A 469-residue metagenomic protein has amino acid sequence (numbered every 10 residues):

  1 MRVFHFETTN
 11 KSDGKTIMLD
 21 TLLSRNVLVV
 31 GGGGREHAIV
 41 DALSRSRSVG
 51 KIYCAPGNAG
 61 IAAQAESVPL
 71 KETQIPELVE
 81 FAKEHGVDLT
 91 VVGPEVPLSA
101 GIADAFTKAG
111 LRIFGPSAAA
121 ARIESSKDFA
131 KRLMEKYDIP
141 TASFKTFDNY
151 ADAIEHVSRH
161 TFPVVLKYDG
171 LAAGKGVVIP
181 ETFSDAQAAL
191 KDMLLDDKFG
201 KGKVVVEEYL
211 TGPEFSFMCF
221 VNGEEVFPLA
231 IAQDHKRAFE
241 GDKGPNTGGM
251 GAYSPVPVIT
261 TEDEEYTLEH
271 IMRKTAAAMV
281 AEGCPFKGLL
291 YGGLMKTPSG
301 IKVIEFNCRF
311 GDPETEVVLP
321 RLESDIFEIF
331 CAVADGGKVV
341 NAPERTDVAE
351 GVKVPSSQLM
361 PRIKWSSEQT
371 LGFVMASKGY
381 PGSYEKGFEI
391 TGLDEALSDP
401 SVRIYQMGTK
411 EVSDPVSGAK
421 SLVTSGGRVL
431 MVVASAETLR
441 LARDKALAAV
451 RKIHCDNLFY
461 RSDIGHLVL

Functional and structural regions predicted by a protein language model:
R2-I17, N341-Q358, P415-S417: Intrinsic disorder/low-complexity segments
I17-A118, E350: ATP-binding N-terminal substructure of ATP-dependent carboxylate-amine bond-forming enzymes
S67-T73, K145-N149, P180: Short acidic-hydrophobic, aromatic-tinged amphipathic segments that line or gate anion-handling sites
F114-G176: A conserved helix-loop-beta module that forms one wall/lid of the active-site cleft in ATP-utilizing catalytic domains
G176-L319: Internal nucleotide-binding/catalytic subdomain
L268-L290, C308-D347, G351-S401, M407-K410: Active-site "cap" helix and flanking loop/linker of ATP-utilizing ligase/carboxylase catalytic domains
S417-G418, T424-L469: Generic C-terminus detector
